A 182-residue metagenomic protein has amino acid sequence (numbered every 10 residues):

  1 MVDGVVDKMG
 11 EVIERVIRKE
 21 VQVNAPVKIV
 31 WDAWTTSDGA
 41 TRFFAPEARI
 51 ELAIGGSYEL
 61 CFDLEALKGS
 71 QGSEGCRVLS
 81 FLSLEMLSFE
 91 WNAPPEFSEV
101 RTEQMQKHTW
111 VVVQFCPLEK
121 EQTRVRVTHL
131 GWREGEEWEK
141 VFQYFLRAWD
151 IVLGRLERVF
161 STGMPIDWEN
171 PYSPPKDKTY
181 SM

Functional and structural regions predicted by a protein language model:
V2-E51, M182: Hydrophobic ligand-binding cavity/cleft-lining segments
E14-E20, S57, S73, M86 (+2 more regions): Intrinsic-disorder/low-complexity, polar/charged segments enriched in Ser/Thr/Lys/Arg/Asp/Glu/Gln
R18, D38-G75, L82-L84, P175: Short beta-edge strand/loop motif at the mouth of beta-sheet-based domains
V21, E47-A48, S73-S80, H108-P117: Hydrophobic/aromatic beta-strand elements that line small-molecule binding cavities or substrate pockets in beta-rich
V27-K28, L79-L87, Q114-R124, D150: A short, structured loop/turn motif at beta-sheet edges
V30-W31, A40, Y58-L60, V78 (+4 more regions): Hydrophobic pocket/interface hotspot
S98-R147: Beta-strand/loop substructures that line and gate deep hydrophobic ligand-binding cavities in soluble
G131-M182: A conserved amphipathic terminal alpha-helix motif
